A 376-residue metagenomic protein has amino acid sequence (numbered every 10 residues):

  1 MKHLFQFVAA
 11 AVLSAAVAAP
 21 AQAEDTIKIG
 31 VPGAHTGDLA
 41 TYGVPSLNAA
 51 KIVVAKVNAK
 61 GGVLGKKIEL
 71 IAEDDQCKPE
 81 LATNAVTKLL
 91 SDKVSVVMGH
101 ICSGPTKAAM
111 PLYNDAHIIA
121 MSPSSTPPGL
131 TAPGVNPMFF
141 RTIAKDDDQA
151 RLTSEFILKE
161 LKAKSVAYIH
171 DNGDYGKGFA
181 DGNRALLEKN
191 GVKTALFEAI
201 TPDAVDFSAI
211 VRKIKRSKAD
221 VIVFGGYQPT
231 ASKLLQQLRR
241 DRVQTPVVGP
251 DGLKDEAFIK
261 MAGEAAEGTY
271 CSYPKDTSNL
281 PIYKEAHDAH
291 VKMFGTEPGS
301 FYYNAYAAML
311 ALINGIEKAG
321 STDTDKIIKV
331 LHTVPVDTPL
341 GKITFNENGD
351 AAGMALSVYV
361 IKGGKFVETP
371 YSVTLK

Functional and structural regions predicted by a protein language model:
K2-V8, A23-K376: Extracytosolic ligand-binding ectodomains
V8-A16: Bacterial N-terminal signal peptides
V17-A23: Sec/Tat signal peptide C-region and signal peptidase I cleavage site
